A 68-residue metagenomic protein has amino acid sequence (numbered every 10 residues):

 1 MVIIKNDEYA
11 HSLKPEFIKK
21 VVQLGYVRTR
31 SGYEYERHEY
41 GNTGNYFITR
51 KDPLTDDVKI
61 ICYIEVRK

Functional and structural regions predicted by a protein language model:
M1-S12: Terminal, regulation- and interaction-focused segments at domain boundaries
M1-V2, E65-K68: Short intrinsically disordered terminal tails
K14, I18-V66: Acidic, low-complexity, intrinsically disordered interaction modules
